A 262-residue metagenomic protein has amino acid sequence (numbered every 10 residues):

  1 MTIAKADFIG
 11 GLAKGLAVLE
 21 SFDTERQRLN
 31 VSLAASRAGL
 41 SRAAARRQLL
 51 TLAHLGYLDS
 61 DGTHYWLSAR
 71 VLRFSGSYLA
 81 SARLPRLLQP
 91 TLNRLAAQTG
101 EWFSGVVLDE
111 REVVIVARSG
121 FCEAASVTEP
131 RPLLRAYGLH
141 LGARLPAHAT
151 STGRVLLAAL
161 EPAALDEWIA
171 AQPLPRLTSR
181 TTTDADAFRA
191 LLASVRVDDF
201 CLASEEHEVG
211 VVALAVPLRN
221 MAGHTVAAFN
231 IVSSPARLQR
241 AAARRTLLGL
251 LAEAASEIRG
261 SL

Functional and structural regions predicted by a protein language model:
M1-R86, S256-S261: N-terminal helix-turn-helix
F8-L12, S68, S81, P85 (+7 more regions): Short, structured helix-loop boundary elements
L67-A170: Amphipathic alpha-helical effector-binding/dimerization core of metabolite-sensing transcriptional regulators
L87-L95, I169-A215, S261: Short, basic/aromatic recognition patches
D198, V209, T225-L262: Juxtadomain coupling helices with adjacent low-complexity linkers
L218-M221: Sensor-regulatory modules in signal-transduction proteins
